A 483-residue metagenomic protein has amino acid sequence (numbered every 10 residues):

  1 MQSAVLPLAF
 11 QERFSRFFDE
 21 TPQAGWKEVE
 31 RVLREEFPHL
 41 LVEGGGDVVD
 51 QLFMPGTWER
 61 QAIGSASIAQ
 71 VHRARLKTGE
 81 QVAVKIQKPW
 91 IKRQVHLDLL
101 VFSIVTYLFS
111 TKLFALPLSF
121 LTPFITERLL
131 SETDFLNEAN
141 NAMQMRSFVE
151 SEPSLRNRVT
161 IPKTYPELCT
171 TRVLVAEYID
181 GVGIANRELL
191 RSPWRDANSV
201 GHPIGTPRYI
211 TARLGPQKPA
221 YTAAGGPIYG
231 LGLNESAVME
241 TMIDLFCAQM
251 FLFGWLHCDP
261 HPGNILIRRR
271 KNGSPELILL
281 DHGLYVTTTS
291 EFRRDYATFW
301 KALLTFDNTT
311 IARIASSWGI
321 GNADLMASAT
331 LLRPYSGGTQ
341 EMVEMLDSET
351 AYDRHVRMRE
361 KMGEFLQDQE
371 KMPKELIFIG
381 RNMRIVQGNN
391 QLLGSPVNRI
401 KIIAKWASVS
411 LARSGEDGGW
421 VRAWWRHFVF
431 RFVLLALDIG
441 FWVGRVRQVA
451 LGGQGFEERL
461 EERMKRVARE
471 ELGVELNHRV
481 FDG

Functional and structural regions predicted by a protein language model:
M1-Q249, G254, I267-E276, L280-S290 (+2 more regions): Broad phosphate/nucleotide-binding scaffolds in NTP-utilizing and phosphate-metabolizing enzymes
H257: Histidine-centered phosphotransfer motif of kinases
P260-I267: Hydrophobic residue at the +6 position relative to the catalytic HRD Asp in the kinase catalytic loop
Y296-A297: Short amphipathic alpha-helical recognition elements used for nucleic-acid or partner binding across transcription
L303-D307: Short helix-adjacent coil turns
